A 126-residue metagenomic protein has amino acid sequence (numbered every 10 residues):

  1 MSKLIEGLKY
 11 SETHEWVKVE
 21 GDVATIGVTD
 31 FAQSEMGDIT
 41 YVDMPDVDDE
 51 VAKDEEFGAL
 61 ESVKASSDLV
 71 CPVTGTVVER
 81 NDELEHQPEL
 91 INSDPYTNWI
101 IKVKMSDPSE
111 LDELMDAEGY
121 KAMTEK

Functional and structural regions predicted by a protein language model:
M1-E56, S93-K126: Acidic, low-complexity mobile loops and tails
K3-I5, S66-V70: Short, glycine/small-residue-enriched coil/turn segments at secondary-structure junctions
V19-D22, S66, R80-H86, S109-L111: Short, conserved beta-turn/loop elements at beta-strand boundaries and strand-helix junctions
V23, T74-T76: Structural motif
S62-A65, V73: Periplasm/extracytoplasmic soluble domains of Gram-negative envelope assemblies and related organellar analogs
Q87-I91: Short, solvent-exposed secondary-structure boundary/capping segments
